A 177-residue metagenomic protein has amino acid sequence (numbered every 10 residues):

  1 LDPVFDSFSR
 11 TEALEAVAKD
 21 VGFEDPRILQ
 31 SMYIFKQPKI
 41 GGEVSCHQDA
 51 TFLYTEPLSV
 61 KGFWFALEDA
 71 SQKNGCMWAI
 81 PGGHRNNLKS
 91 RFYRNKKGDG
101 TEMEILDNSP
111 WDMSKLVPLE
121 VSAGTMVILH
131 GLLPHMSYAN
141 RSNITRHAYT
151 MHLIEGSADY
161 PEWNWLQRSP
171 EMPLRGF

Functional and structural regions predicted by a protein language model:
L1-C46, F52-Y54, F92, N164 (+1 more regions): Non-heme Fe(II)-dependent double-stranded beta-helix
S31, K61, G75, H147: Change "...and in nucleic-acid phosphodiester-cleaving endonucleases..." to "...and in nucleic-acid processing enzymes
I34-F35, T51, A70, H84-R85 (+2 more regions): Short, solvent-exposed loop/turn segments at secondary-structure junctions
V44-Q48, E56-P57, K73-A79, L88-F92 (+1 more regions): A short secondary-structure junction signal
H47, L53-Q72, E120-A123, I128 (+1 more regions): Short, conserved beta-strand element in jelly-roll/cupin
Q48-T51, W64-F65, M113-K115, L133-M136: Glycine-rich, charged/polar anion/phosphate-binding loops that engage phosphate groups from diverse ligands
A70-P134: Double-stranded beta-helix
K89-R94, M126-I128, L132-F177: Non-heme Fe(II)/2-oxoglutarate
